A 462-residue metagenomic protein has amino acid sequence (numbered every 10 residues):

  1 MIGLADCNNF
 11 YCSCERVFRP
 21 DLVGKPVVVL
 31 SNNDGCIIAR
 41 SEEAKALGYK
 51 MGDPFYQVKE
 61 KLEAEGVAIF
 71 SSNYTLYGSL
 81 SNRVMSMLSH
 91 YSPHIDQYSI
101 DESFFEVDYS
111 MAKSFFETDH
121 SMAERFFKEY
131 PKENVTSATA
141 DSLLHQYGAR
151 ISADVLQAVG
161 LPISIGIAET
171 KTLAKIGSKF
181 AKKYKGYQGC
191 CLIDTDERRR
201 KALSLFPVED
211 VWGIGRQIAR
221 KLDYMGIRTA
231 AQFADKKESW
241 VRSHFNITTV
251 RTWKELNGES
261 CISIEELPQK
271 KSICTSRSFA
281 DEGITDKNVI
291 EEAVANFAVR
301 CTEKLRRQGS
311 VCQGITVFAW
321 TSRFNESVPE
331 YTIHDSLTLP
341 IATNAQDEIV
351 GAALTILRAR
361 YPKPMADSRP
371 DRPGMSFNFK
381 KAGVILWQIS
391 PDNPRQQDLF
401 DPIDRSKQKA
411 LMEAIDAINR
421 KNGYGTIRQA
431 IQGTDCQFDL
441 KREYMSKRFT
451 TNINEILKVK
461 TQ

Functional and structural regions predicted by a protein language model:
M1-N257, I264, R405-Q462: Gly/Gly-Pro- and Ser/Thr-rich, intrinsically disordered tail segments characteristic of DNA damage-repair and tolerance
F10, N33-C36, S322-N325, I389-D392: Short, charged/polar surface micro-motifs in flexible loops or helix N-caps
R40-E42, P329-D335, R395-F400: Short acidic, glycine/proline-rich loop/turn micro-motifs
Y98-E102, A168-K171, S310-G314, F377-K381: Short Gly/Ser/Thr- and Asp/Glu-enriched loop/turn motifs at secondary-structure junctions
P162-S164, T316, K381-G383: Residues at or immediately flanking beta-strands
A174, N325-P329, D392-P394: Short acidic/His/Gly/Ser-rich catalytic and metal-binding motifs that mark active-site loops of diverse hydrolases
D210, I218-D367, D371-S376: DNA-contacting surface of Y-family translesion DNA polymerases
T338-Q462: Acidic, metal-coordinating catalytic segment for phosphate/diphosphate chemistry, firing primarily on the Nudix
